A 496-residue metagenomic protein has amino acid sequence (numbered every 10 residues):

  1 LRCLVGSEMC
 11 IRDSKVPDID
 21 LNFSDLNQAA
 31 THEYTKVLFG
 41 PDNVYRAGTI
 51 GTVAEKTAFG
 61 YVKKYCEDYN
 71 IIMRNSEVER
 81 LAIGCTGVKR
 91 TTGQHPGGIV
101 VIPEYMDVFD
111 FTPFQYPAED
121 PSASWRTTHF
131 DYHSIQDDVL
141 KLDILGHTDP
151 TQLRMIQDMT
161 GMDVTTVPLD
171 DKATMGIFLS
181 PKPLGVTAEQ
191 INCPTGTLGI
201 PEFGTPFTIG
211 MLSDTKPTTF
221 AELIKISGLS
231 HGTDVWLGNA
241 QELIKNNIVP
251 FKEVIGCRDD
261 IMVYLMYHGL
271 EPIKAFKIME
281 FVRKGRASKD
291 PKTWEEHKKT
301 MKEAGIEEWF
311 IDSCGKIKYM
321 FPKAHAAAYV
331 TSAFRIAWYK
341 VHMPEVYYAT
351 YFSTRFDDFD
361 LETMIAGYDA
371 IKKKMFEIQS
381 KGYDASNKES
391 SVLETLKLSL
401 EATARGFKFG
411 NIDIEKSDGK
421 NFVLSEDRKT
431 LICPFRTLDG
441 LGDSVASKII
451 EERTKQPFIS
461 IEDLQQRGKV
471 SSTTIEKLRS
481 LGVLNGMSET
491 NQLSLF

Functional and structural regions predicted by a protein language model:
L1, S7-E8, R12-F496: Noncatalytic, beta-rich nucleic-acid-contacting surfaces in large DNA/RNA-processing enzymes
